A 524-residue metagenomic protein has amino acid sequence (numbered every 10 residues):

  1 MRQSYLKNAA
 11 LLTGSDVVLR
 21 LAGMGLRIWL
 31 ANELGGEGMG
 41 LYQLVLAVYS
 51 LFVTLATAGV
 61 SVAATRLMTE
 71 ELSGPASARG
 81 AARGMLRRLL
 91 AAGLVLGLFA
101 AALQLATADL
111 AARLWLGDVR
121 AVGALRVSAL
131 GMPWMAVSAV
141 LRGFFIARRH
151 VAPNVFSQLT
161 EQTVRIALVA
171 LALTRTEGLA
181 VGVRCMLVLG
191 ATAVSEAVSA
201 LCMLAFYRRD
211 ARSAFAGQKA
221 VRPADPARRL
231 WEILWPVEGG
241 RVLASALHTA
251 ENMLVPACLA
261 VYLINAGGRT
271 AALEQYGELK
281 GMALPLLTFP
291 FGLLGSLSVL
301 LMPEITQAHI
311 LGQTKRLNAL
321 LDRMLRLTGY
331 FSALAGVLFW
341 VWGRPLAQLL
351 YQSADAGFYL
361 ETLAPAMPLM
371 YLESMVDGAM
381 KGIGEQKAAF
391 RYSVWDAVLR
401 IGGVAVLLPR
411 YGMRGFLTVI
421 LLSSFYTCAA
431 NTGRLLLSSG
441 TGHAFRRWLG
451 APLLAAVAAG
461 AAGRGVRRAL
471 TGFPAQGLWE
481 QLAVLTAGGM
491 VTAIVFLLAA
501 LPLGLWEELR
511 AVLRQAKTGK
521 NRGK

Functional and structural regions predicted by a protein language model:
M1-A22, G80, G84, V221-S245 (+1 more regions): N-terminal membrane topogenesis motif
S4-V62, A101, L105, G131-M132 (+2 more regions): Signature of the first transmembrane helix
L19, R27, A58-T65, V127-I146 (+6 more regions): Short runs within selected transmembrane alpha-helices of multi-pass transporters and secretion channels
L30-L51, V181, C185-L189, D225-I233 (+4 more regions): Interfacial/gating helices of multi-pass transporter permease domains
A58-S73, L287-G312, L321: Helix-loop junctions and terminal segments of transmembrane helices in multi-pass membrane transport/translocation
R87-L114, N318-L369, I401-G402: Alpha-helical transmembrane segments of multi-pass membrane transport and lipid-handling proteins
G97-V242, A246: Hydrophobic transmembrane helix module of multi-pass membrane transport proteins
G465-K524: Membrane-proximal transmembrane or re-entrant/amphipathic helices at the cytosolic face
